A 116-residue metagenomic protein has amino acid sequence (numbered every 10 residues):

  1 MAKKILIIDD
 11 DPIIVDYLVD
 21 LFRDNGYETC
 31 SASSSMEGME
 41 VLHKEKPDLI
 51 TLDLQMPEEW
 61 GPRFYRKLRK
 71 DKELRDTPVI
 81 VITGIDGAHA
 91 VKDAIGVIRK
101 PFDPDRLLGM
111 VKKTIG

Functional and structural regions predicted by a protein language model:
D11-V15: Short acidic/polar segment at the start of the alpha1 helix of CheY-like receiver
D16-D24: Charged docking surfaces used in two-component/phosphorelay signaling
S31-L49: Acidic, metal-coordinating helix/loop segments flanking the phosphotransfer/catalytic sites of two-component signaling
S34-E37, W60-F64: Acidic catalytic/metal-coordinating carboxylates
D53: Active-site residues of response regulator receiver
M56: Receiver (REC) domain active-site loop signature in two-component systems and cognate sites in sensor histidine kinases
R63, R75, G84-K100, D105 (+1 more regions): Alpha4 helix (beta4-alpha4-beta5 surface) of REC/receiver domains from two-component response regulators
I80-I82: Hydrophobic/aromatic residues positioned on beta-strands within the core alpha/beta folds
